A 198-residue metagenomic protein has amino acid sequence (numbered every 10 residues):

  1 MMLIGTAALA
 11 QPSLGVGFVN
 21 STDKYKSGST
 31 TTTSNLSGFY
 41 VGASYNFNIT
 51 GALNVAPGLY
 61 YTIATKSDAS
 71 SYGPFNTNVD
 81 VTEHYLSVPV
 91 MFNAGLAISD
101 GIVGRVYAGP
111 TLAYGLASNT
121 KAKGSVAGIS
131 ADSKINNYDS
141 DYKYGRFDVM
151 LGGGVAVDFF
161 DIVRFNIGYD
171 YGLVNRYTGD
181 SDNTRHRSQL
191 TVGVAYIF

Functional and structural regions predicted by a protein language model:
A8-F47, G95-A108, G115, G124-V126 (+1 more regions): Short glycine/proline- and aromatic-enriched beta-strand/turn motifs that initiate or cap beta-hairpins
P12-L14, A52-V55, S99, D161-I167: Repeated loop/turn-to-beta-strand initiation elements of outer-membrane beta-barrel proteins
S13-G15, V157, H186-F198: Outer-membrane beta-barrel "beta-signal"
F18-K24, Y61-T65, S87, A94-L96 (+3 more regions): Transmembrane beta-strands of outer-membrane beta-barrel pores
T22-N35, I63-Y85, G115-G152, N175-Q189: Extracellular/periplasm-exposed beta-strand and loop segments of Gram-negative cell-envelope proteins, dominated by
G38-G42, S87-M91, G152, T191-G193: Membrane-embedded beta-strand positions in outer-membrane beta-barrel channels/transporters
S44-N46, M91-G95, G154-D158, N166 (+1 more regions): Transmembrane beta-barrel domains of outer membrane proteins
